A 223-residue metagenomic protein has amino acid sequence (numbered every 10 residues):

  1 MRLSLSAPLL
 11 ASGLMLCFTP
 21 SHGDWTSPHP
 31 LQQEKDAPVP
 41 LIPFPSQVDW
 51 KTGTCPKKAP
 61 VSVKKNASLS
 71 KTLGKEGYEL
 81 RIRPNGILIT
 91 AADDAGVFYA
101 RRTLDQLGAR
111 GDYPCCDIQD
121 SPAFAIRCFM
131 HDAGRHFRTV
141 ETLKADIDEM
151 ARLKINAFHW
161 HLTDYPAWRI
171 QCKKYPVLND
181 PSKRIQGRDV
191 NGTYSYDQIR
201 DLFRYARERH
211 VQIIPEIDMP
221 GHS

Functional and structural regions predicted by a protein language model:
M1-L9: Bacterial N-terminal signal peptides that target proteins for export
P8-C17: Bacterial N-terminal signal peptides
L9, F44-S46, E216: Hydrophobic residues in alpha-helical membrane-spanning segments
F18-A125: Acidic, contiguous N-terminal accessory segments
A125-S223: Substrate-binding cleft of carbohydrate-active enzyme catalytic domains
